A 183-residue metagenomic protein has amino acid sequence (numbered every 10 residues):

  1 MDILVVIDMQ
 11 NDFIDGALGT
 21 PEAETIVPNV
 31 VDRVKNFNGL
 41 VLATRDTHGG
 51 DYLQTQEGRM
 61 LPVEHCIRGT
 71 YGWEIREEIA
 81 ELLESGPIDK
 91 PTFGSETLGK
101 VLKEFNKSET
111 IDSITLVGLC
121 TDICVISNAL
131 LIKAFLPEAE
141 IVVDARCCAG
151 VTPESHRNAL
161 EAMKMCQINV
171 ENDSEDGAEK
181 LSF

Functional and structural regions predicted by a protein language model:
M1-P87, S108, V142, V151 (+3 more regions): Active-site acidic carboxylates
E22, T97, C124-V125, V151-T152: Secondary-structure boundary/capping motif
N29-V34, I126-L136: Histidine-anchored nucleotide/phosphate-binding helix
T44-T47, P91, L119, R146: Active-site-proximal beta-strand/loop segments in catalytic clefts of secreted hydrolases
G69-I123: Internal catalytic-core helix/loop-beta-alpha segment that presents or stabilizes conserved functional determinants
T115-L119, E140-P153, D173-S174: A short glycine-rich beta-strand->turn/loop micro-motif centered on a GG-aromatic cluster
I123-S127, L131, V143, N158: Short amphipathic alpha-helical segments
